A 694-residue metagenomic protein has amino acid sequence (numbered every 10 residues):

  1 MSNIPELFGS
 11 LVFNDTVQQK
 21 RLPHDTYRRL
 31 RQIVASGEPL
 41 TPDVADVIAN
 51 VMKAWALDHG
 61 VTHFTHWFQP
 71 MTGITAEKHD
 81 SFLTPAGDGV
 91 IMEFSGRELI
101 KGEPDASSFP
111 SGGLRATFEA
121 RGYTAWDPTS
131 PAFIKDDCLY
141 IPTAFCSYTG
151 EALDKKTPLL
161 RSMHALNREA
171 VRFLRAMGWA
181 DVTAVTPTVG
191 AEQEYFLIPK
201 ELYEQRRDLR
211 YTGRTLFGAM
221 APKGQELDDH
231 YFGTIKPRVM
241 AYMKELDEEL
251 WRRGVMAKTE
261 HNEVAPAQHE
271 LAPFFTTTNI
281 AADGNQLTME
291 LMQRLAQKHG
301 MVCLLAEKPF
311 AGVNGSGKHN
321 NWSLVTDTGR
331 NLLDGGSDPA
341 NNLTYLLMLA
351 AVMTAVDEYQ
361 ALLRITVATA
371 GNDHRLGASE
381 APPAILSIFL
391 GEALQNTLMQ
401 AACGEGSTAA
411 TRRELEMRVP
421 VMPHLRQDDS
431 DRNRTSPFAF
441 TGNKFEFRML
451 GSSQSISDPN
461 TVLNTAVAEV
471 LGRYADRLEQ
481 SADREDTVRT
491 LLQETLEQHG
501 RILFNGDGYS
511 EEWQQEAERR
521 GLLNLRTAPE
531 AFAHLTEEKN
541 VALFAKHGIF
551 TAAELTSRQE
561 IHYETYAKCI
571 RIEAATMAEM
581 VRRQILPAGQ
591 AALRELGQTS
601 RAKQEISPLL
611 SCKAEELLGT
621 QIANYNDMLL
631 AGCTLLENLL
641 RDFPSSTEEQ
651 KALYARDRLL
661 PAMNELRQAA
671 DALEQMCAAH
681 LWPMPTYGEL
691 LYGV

Functional and structural regions predicted by a protein language model:
M1, E6-D15, R168, R172-R175: Flexible inter-domain linker/hinge segments
L7-E119: Active-site core of metal-dependent hydrolases
D43, H63-H66, H261-E263, H319-N321: Histidine-centered active-site/metal-ligand motif
V44-I48, F68-P70, R97-E98, F145 (+4 more regions): Active-site-proximal loop/turn and secondary-structure-junction residues that shape catalytic pockets, frequently
Q69, G87, Q297, D327 (+16 more regions): Hydrophobic alpha-helix feature that most strongly marks membrane-spanning transmembrane helices and their immediate
G73-V90, P104-S107, G112, R206 (+5 more regions): Short linear, low-complexity motifs centered on an aromatic residue
A120-L305, N314-G317, L324-H562: Glycine-rich, acidic/polar active-site loops that bind/position phosphate-bearing ligands
L492, E497-V694: C-terminal amphipathic alpha-helical interaction region
